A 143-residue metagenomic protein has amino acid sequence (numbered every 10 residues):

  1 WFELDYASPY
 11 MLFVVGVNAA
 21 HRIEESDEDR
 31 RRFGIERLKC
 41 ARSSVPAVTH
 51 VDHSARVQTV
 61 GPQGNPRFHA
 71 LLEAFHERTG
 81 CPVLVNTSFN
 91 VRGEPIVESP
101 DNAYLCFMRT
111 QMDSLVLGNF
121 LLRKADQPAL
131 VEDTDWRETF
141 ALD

Functional and structural regions predicted by a protein language model:
W1-D143: Flexible beta->alpha loop and helix N-cap segments adjacent to enzyme active/binding sites
